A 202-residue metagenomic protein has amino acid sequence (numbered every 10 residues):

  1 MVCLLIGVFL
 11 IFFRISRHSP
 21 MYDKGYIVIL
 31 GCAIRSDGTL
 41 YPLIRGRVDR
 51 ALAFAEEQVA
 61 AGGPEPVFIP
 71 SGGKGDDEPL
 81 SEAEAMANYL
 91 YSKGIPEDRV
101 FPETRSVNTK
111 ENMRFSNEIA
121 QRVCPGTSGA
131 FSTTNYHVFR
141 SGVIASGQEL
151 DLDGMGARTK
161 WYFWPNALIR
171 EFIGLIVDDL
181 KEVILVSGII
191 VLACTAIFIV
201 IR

Functional and structural regions predicted by a protein language model:
M1-F9, L192-A193: Membrane-proximal helical "anchor" segments flanking the first transmembrane region of inner-membrane enzymes
G7-A167: A structural signal for short, hydrophobic/glycine-enriched beta-strand patches
P20, F54, S116, E171-F172 (+1 more regions): Alpha-helix boundary/capping detector
N166-I173, V177: Membrane-interacting alpha-helical segments
V177-R202: C-terminal single-pass membrane-anchor helix
